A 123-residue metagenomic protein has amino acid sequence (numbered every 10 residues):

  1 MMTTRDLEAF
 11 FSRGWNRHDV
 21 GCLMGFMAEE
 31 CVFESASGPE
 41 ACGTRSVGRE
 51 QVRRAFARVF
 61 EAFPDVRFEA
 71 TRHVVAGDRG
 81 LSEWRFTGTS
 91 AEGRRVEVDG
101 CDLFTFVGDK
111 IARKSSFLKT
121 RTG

Functional and structural regions predicted by a protein language model:
M1-M2, R53-G123: A beta-strand edge to alpha-helix "cap/lid" segment located at domain peripheries
R5, V20-R72, A76-G77: A solvent-exposed, acidic/Ser-Thr-rich amphipathic alpha-helical stretch
